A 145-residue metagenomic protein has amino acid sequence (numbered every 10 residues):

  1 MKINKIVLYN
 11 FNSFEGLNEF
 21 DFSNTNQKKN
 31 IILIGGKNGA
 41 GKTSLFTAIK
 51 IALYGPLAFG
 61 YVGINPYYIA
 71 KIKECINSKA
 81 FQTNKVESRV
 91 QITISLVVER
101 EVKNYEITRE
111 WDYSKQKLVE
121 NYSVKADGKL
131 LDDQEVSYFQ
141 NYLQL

Functional and structural regions predicted by a protein language model:
M1-Y54: Pre-Walker A-like glycine/lysine-rich segment at the N-terminus of P-loop NTPase domains
V7, Q91-S95, T108-E110: Residue-level recognition of well-ordered beta-strand positions that form the cores of beta-sheet-rich folds across
N12, R100, K115, D127-L130: Solvent-exposed strand-loop boundary residues in beta-sheet-rich modules
I32-G35, F46-N104, N121-Y122, L131-L145: Conserved P-loop NTP-binding catalytic core
N84-K85, Y113-K115: Short, ordered beta-strand-loop transition motifs
E101-Y113: Broad, structure-driven detector of short, well-ordered beta-strand segments within folded domains
K117-V119: Short, solvent-exposed secondary-structure boundary/capping segments
